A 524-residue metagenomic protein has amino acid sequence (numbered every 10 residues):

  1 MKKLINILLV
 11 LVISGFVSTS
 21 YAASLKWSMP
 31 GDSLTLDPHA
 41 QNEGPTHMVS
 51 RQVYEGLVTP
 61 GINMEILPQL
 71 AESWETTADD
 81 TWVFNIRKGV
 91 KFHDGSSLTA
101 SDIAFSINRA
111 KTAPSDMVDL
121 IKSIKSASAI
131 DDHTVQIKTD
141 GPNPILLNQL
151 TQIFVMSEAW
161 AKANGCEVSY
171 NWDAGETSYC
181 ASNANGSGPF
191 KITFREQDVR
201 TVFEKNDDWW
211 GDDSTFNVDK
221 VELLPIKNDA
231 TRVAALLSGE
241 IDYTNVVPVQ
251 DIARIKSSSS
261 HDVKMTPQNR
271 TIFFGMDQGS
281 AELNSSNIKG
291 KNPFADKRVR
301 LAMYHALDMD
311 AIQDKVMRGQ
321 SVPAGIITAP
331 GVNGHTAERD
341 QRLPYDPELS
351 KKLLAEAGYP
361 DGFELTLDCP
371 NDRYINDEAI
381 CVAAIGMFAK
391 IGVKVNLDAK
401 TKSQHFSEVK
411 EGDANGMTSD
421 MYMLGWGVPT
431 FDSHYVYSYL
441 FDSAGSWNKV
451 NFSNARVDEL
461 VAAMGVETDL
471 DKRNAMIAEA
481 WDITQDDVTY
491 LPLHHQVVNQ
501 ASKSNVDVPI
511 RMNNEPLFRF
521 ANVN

Functional and structural regions predicted by a protein language model:
W27, G95, S258-V263, L367 (+4 more regions): Periplasmic binding protein-like
S28-A78, N108, N185-S187: N-terminal lobe/hinge region of extracytoplasmic solute-binding protein
E65, I153-D213, K220-E222, E348 (+1 more regions): Gly/Pro-rich hinge or "lid" segments in bacterial periplasmic/extracellular proteins
E75, D119-S169: Surface-exposed binding/hinge segments that line and control ligand-binding clefts or catalytic entry sites
V83, R298-L301, Q313, K394-K410 (+2 more regions): Extracytoplasmic/peripheral linker and loop segments enriched in polar/acidic and small residues with frequent Thr/Pro
S178, D208-R254, K297, K394: Ligand-site clamp/hinge motif
F190, H305, V322-E356, R373-E378: Structural transition elements
Q500-N524: Long beta-strand-rich cores associated with HINT superfamily self-processing modules
